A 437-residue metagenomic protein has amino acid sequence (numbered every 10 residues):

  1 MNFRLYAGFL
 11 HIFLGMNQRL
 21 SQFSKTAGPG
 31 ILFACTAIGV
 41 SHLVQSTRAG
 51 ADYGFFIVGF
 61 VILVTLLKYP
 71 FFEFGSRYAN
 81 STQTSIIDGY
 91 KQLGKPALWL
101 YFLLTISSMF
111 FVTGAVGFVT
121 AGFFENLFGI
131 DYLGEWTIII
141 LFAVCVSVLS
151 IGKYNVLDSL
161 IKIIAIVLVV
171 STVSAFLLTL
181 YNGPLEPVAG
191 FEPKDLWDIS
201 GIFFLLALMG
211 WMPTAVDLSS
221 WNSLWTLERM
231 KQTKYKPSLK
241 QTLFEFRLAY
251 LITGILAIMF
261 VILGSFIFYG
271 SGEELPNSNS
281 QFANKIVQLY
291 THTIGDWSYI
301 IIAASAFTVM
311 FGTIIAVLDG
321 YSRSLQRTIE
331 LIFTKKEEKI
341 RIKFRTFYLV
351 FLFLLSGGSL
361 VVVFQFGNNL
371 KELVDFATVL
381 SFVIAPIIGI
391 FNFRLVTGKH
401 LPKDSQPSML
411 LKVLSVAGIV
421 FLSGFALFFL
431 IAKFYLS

Functional and structural regions predicted by a protein language model:
L5-H42, A207, T233-F244, L248: Membrane-interface "cap" regions at the ends of multi-pass membrane proteins
S46-G50, E73-P96, F124, F128 (+4 more regions): Flexible loop linkers connecting adjacent transmembrane helices in multi-pass alpha-helical membrane transporters
R48-E73, D88-Q92, P96-L100, F376: Extracellular loop-to-transmembrane helix junctions
Y69-A79, T226-L227, L251-N284: Extracellular/periplasmic helix-exit of transmembrane alpha-helices
S81, L98-G129, M310-T328, N369-L370 (+1 more regions): Hydrophobic transmembrane alpha-helices that form the core helical bundles of multi-pass secondary transporters
F102, L127-I151, I166-L177, R341-V361 (+1 more regions): Transmembrane alpha-helical segments of multi-pass small-molecule transport proteins
L149-T179, L196-W197, D375-A385, L411 (+1 more regions): Membrane-interface loop-to-helix entry segments
I166-L196, L205-L224, I388-L401, F425-S437: Hydrophobic alpha-helical segments and their helix-loop junctions in multi-pass secondary transporters
